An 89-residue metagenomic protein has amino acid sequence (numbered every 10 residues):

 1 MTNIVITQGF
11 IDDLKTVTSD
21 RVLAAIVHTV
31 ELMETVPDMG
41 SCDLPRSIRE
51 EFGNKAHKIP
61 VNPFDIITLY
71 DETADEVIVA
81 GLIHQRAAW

Functional and structural regions predicted by a protein language model:
T2-I4: Short structural boundary motif marking the start of a folded domain
D12-K15, L23-H28, H57, V61-W89: Enriched for short, Lys/Arg-rich terminal
V17-D20, M33: Residues at alpha-helix boundaries and the short loops/turns that link adjacent helices
T18, P37, G81: Short, flexible helix/strand-to-coil boundary loops that buttress conserved ligand/catalytic motifs in alpha/beta
D20-L23, M39: A general structural signal for well-ordered secondary-structure junctions
R21, R46-R49, R86: Arginine residue identity/basic-tract feature
E31-P60: A short, surface-exposed loop/turn module that caps and links secondary-structure elements
